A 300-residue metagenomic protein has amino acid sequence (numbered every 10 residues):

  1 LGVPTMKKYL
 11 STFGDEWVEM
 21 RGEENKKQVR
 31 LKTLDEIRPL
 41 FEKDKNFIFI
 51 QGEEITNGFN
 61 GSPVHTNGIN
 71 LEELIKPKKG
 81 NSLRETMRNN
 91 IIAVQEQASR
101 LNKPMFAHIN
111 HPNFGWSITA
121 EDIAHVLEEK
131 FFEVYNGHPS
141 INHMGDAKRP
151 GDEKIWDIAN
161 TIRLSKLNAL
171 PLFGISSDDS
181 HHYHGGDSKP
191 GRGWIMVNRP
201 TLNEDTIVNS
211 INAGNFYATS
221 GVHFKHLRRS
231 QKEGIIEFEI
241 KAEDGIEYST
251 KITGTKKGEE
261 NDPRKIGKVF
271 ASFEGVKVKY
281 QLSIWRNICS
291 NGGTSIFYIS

Functional and structural regions predicted by a protein language model:
L1-N110, S117-I118, N142, R149-E153 (+3 more regions): A metal-dependent hydrolase metal-coordination microenvironment
P39-L40, E121-I123, R163-S165: Short, flexible, glycine/charge-rich loop motifs used to bind or transfer phosphoryl groups or to couple energy/partner
K43, R100-L101, H125-L127, N291-T294: Flexible, charged surface loops at secondary-structure boundaries
G61-V64, V126-E129, A169, P190-R192: Short, solvent-exposed loop/turn segments at the edges of secondary structure
E72-R84, E129-H143, V197-D205: Acidic, His- and aromatic-enriched active-site or binding-groove loops in soluble protein domains that engage sugars
V94-A98, E133-P139, N160-R163, N215: Short, well-ordered alpha-helical segments in soluble proteins
N113-I158: Active-site-proximal segments of metal-dependent phosphoesterases and phosphodiesterases across multiple
R163-F173, D178-S300: C-terminal functional module detector
